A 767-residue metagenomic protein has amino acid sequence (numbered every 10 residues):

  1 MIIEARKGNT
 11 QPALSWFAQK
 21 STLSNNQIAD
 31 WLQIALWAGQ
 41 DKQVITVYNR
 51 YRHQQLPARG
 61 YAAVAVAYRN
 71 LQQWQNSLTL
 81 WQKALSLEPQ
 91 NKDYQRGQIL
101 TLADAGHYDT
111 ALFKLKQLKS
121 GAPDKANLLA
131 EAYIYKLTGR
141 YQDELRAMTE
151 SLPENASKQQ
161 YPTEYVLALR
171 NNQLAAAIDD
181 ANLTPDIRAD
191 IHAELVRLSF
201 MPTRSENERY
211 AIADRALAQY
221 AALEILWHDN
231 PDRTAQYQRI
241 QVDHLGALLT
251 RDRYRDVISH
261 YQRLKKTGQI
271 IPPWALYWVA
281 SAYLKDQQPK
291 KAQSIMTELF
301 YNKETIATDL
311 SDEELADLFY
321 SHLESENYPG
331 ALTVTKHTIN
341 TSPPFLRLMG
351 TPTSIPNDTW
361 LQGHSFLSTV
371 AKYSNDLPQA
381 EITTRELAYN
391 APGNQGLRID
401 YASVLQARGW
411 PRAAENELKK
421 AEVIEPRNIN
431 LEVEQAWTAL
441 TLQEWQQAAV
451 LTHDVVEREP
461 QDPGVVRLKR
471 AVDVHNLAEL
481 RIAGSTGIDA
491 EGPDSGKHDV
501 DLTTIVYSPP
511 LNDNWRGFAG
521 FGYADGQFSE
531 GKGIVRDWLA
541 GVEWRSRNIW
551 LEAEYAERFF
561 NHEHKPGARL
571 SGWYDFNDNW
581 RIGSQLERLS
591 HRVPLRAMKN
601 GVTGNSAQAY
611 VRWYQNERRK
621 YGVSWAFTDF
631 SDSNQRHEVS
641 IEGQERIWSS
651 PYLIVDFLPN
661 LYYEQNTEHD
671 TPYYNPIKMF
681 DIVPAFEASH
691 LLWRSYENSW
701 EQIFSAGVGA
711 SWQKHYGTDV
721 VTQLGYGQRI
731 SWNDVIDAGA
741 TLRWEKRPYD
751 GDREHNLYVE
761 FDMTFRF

Functional and structural regions predicted by a protein language model:
I2: Negatively charged
G8, L14-F17, S24-N26, D30-L32 (+7 more regions): Gram-negative and organellar
